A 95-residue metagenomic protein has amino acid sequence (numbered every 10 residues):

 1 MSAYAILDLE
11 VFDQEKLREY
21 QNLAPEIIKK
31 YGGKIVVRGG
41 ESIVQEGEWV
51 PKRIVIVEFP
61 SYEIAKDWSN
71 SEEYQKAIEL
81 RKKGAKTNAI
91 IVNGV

Functional and structural regions predicted by a protein language model:
M1-N70, N93-V95: Short S/T/G/P-rich N-terminal loop/turn motif that feeds into the first structured element of a domain
Y62-I90: C-terminal structural segments of small proteins and small subunits
